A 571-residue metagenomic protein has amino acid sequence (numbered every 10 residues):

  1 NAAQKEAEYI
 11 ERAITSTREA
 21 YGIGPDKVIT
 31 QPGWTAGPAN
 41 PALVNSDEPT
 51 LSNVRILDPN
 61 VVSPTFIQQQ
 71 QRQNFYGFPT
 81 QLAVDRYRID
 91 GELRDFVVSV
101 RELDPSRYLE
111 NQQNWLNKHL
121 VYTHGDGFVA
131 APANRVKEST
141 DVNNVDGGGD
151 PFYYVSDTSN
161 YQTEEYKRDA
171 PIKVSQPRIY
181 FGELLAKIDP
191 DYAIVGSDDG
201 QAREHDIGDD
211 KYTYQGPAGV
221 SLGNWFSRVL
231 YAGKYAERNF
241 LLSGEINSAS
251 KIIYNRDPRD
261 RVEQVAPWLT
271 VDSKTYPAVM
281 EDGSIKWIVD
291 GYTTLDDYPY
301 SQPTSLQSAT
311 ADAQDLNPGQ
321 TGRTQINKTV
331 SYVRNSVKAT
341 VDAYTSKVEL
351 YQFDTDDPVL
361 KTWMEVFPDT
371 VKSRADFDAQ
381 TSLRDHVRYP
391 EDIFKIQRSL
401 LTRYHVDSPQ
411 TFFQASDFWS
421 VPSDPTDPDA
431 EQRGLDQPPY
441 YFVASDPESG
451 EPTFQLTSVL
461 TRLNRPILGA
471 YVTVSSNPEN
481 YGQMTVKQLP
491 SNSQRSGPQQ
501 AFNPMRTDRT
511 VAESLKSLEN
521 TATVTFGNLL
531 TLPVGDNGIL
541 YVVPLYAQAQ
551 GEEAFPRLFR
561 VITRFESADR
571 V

Functional and structural regions predicted by a protein language model:
N1-V571: Soluble extracytoplasmic regions of secretory-pathway and membrane proteins
